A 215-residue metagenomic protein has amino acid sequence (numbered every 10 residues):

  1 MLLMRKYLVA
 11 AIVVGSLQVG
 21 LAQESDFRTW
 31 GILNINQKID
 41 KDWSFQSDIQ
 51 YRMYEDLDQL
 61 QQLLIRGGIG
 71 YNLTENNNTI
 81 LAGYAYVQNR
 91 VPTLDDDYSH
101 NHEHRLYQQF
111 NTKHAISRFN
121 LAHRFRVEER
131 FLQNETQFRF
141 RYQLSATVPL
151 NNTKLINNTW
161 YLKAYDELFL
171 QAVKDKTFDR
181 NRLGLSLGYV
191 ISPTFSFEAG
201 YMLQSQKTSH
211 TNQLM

Functional and structural regions predicted by a protein language model:
M1-T29: Bacterial Sec-dependent N-terminal signal peptides
Q23-G83, R90: Start-of-domain marker
S25, K41-D42, T74-N77, A115-N120 (+2 more regions): Short loop/turn motifs that connect adjacent beta-strands in outer-membrane beta-barrel proteins
F27-T29, Q61-L63, H102-L106, T136-Y142 (+2 more regions): Residues that define the transmembrane beta-barrel architecture of outer-membrane proteins
L33-Q37, G67-Y71, Q108-H114, V127 (+2 more regions): Residues on the lipid-exposed face of transmembrane beta-strands in outer-membrane beta-barrel proteins
F45-S47, I65, N78-A82, L121-F125 (+3 more regions): Transmembrane beta-strands of outer-membrane beta-barrel proteins
I49-E55, L73, Y84-R90, H114-I116 (+3 more regions): Transmembrane beta-strands of outer-membrane beta-barrel pores
A164, F178-M215: Predominantly the C-terminal beta-signal and adjacent terminal strand-loop region of outer-membrane beta-barrel
